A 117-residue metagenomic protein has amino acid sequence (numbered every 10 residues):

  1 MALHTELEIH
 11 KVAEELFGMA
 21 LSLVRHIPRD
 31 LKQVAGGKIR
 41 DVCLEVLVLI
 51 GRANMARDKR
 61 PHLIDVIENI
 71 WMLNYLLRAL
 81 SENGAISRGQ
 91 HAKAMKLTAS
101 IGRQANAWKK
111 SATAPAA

Functional and structural regions predicted by a protein language model:
M1-A117: Amphipathic alpha-helical assembly/interaction segments
